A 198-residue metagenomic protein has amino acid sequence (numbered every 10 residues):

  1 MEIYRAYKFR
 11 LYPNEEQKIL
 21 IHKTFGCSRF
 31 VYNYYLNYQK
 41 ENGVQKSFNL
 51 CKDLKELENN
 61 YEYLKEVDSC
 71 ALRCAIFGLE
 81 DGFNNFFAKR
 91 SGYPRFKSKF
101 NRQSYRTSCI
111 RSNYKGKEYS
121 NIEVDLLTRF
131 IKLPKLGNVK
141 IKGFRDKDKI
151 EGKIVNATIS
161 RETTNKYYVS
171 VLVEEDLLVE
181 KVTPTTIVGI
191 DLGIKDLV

Functional and structural regions predicted by a protein language model:
M1-V198: Nucleic-acid substrate recognition interfaces
